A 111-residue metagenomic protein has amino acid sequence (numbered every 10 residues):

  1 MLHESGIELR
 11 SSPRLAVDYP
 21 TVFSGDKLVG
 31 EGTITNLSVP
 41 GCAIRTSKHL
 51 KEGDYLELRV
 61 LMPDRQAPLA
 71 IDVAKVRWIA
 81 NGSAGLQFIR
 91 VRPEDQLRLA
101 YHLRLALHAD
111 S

Functional and structural regions predicted by a protein language model:
M1-S111: Structured alpha-helical
